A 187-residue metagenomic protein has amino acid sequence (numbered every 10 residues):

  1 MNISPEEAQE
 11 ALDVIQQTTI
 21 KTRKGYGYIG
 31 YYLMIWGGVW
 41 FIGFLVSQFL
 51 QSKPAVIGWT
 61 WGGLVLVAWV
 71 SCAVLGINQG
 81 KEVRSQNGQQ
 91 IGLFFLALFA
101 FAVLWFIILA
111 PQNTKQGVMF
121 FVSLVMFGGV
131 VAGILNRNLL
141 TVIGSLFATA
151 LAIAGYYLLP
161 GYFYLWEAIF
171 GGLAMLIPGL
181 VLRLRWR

Functional and structural regions predicted by a protein language model:
M1-I29: N-terminal juxtamembrane cytosolic/stromal segments of multi-pass membrane proteins
E7, G30-G37, G161, L165-A168: Short, contiguous, pocket-lining structural segments that sit at or immediately flank catalytic/ligand-binding sites
L12-T19, I108, L124, F147 (+1 more regions): A generic structural signal for ordered alpha-helices
R23-P111: Selected alpha-helical membrane-embedding segments in polytopic membrane proteins
G38-F44, G62-G76, F121-G133, F170-W186: Hydrophobic core segments of alpha-helical transmembrane domains in multi-pass integral membrane proteins
K53-G62, T114-M119, L140-I143, G161-A168: Short, aromatic-rich membrane-interface segments at the entry and exit of alpha-helical transmembrane domains
Q86-T149: Membrane-proximal helix-loop-helix units in multi-pass membrane proteins
G128-R187: Terminal transmembrane helical module of multi-pass membrane proteins
